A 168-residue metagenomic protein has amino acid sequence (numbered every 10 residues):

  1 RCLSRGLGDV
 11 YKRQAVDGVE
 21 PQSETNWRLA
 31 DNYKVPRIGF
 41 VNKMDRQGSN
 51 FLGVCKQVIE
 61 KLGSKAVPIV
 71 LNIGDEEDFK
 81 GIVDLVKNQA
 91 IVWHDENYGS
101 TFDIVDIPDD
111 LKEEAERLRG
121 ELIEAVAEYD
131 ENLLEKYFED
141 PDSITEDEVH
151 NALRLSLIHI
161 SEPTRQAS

Functional and structural regions predicted by a protein language model:
R1-Y11, I158-S168: Single conserved hydrophobic/aromatic residue that forms the stacking wall/gate of nucleotide- or nucleobase-binding
R5, D9-R13, D17-E20, P68 (+2 more regions): P-loop NTPase switch module centered on the Walker A-proximal segment
D9-E24, D31, V35-L52: Conserved Switch II/interswitch segment of TRAFAC-class P-loop GTPases
Q22-L29, F40, N50-K61, G81-L85 (+2 more regions): Alpha-helical scaffold elements adjacent to nucleotide-binding pockets in ATP/GTP-utilizing enzyme cores
W27-A30, L71-D75, T145-D147, R154-L157: Replace "in large, NTP-powered and nucleic-acid-processing enzymes" with "in large, NTP-powered factors and other
Q47-D103, S161: Canonical P-loop GTPase G-domain recognition
D110-L157, S161: Non-catalytic, charge-rich alpha-helical accessory subdomains
